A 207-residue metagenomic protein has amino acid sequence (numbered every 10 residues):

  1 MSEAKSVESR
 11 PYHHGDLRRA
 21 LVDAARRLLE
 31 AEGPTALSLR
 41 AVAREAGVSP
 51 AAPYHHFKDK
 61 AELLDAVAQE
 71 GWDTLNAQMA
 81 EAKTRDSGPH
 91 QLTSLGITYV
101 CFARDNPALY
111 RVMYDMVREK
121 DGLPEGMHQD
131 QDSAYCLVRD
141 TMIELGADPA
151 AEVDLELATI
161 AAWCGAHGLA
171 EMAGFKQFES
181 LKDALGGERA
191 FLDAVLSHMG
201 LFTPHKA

Functional and structural regions predicted by a protein language model:
M1-D16, R27, T203-A207: N-terminal intrinsically disordered/low-complexity leader segments
L17, L21-A24, G71, A158: N-terminal positioning helix adjacent to the helix-turn-helix/winged-helix DNA-binding module
A20, A24, L28-E62, A66: Helix-turn-helix
S38, R111-Y114, G122, L181-K182: Short, hydrophobic secondary-structure boundary micro-motifs
Q69-N76: Short, basic, alpha-helical segments at the C-terminal edge of helix-turn-helix-like DNA-binding modules
A80-A108, Q131-S133, P149-A162: Hydrophobic alpha-helical connector segments
K120-H128, D132, L145-L196, K206-A207: Hydrophobic/aromatic-rich alpha-helical bundle segments in the mid-to-C-terminal region
